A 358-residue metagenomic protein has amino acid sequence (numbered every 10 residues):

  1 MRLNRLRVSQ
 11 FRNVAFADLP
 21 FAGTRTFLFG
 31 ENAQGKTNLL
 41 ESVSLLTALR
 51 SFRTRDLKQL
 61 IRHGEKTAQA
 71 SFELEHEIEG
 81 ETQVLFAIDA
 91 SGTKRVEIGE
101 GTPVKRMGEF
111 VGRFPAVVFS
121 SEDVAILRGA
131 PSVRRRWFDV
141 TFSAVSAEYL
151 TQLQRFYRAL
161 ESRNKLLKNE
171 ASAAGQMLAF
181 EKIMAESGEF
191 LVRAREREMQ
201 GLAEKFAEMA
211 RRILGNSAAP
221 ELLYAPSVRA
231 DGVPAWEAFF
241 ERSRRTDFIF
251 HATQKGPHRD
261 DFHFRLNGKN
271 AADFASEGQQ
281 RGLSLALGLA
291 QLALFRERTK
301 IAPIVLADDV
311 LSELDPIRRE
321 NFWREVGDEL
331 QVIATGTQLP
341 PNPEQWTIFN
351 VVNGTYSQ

Functional and structural regions predicted by a protein language model:
M1-E31, G175-I304, E313-I317, N321-E329 (+2 more regions): Conserved NTPase motor "head" modules and their coupling/switch loops across ABC/AAA+ ATPases, GTPases, and GHKL ATPases
G35-K36: Conserved lysine of the Walker
S44: Helix-to-loop junction immediately C-terminal to a conserved catalytic motif
T47-V133, W137-Y149, Q200-E208, F240-R245: Nucleotide-state sensing region of NTPase/ATPase domains
F72, Q331-Q338: Structural recognition of the conserved hydrophobic beta-strand(s) that form the central parallel beta-sheet of P-loop
A125-I126, S132-L178, K182: Long, charged N-terminal accessory/stalk domains
D308-V310: Walker B catalytic acidic pair
